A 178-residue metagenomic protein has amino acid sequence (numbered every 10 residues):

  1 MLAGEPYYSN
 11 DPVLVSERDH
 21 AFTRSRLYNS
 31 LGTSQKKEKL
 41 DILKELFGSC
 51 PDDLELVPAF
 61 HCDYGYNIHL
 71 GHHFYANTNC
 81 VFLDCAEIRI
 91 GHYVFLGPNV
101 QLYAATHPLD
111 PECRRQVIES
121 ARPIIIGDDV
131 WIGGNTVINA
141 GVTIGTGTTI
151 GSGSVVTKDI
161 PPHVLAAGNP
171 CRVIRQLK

Functional and structural regions predicted by a protein language model:
M1-D53, C171-I174: Terminal amphipathic alpha-helical/low-complexity segments used for targeting or macromolecular assembly
L27-N29, D159-H163: Short arginine-rich
T33, F60-I144, V164, N169-K178: Flexible, glycine/small-residue-enriched loop-and-beta-strand segment within the central core of proteins
T143, T157-K158: Active-site/ligand-binding-proximal alpha/beta "capping" segment
S154: Glycine-rich GHKL/ HATPase_c ATP-binding element in histidine kinases
